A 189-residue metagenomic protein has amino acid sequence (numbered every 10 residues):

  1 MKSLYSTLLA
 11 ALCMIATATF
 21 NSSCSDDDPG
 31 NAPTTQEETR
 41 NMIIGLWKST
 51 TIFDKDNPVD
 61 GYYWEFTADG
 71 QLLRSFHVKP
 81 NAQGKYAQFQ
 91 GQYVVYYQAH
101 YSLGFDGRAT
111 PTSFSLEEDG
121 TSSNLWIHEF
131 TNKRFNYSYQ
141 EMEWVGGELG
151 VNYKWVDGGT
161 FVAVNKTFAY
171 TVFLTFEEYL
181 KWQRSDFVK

Functional and structural regions predicted by a protein language model:
M1-L9: Bacterial N-terminal signal peptides that target proteins for export
K2-S3, T17-G45, V164, F168-K189: Bacterial Sec-dependent N-terminal signal peptides
L9-A18: Hydrophobic helical h-region of N-terminal Sec-dependent signal peptides in bacterial secretory/periplasmic proteins
E37-V59: Tryptophan-anchored aromatic micro-motifs
G45-W47, A68-L72: A short glycine-rich beta-turn/N-cap micro-motif
I52-P58, L73-W155: Contiguous, well-ordered beta-strand patches that form the walls/edges of small beta-barrel/beta-sandwich domains
A68, F105, Q140, D157 (+3 more regions): Short, ordered coil/turn segments that flank beta-strands lining enzyme active or ligand-binding pockets
